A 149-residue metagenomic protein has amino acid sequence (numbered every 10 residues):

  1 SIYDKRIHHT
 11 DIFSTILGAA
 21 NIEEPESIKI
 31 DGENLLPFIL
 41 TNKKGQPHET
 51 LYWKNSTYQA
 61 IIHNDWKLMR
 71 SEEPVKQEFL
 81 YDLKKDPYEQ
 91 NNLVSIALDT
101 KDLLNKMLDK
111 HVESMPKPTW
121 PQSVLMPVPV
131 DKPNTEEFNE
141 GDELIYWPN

Functional and structural regions predicted by a protein language model:
S1-I2, Q90-N92: A generic structural signal for short coil/turn motifs at secondary-structure boundaries
S1-I61, W120-L125: Polar, surface-exposed loop/tail segments that function as active-site lids or cofactor/substrate-recognition elements
I12, V75-K76, L83, N91-N149: Long, internal low-complexity/basic segments
M69-E73: Short beta-strand micro-motifs enriched in acidic
D86: Intrinsically disordered, low-complexity polar regions and short flexible loop motifs
